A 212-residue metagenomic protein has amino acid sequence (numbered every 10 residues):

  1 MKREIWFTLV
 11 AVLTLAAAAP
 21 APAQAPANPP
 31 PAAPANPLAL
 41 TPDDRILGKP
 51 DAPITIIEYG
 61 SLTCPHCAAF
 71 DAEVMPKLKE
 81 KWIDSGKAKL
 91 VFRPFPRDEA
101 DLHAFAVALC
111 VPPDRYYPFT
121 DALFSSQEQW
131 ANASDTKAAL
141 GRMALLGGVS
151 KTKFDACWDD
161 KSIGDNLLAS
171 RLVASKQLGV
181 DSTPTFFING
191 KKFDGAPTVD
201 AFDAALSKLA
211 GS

Functional and structural regions predicted by a protein language model:
K2-P96, L168, K176, G211-S212: Extracytoplasmic thiol/disulfide redox context detector
K2-W6, Q24-P30, S61, R142-S212: C-terminal cap of thioredoxin/glutaredoxin-like
A17, W130, I163-D165: A short hydrophobic/aromatic micro-motif that marks alpha-helical segments and, especially, helix-coil
P34-N36, P42-D43, H103, S126 (+1 more regions): Glycine-rich, flexible loop/turn motifs
D44, F92-F95, E128, D155 (+1 more regions): Conserved short-loop catalytic and cofactor-binding motifs
L62-T63, A68-L145: Structural alpha/beta surface segment adjacent to cysteine/selenocysteine redox centers across thiol/disulfide enzymes
